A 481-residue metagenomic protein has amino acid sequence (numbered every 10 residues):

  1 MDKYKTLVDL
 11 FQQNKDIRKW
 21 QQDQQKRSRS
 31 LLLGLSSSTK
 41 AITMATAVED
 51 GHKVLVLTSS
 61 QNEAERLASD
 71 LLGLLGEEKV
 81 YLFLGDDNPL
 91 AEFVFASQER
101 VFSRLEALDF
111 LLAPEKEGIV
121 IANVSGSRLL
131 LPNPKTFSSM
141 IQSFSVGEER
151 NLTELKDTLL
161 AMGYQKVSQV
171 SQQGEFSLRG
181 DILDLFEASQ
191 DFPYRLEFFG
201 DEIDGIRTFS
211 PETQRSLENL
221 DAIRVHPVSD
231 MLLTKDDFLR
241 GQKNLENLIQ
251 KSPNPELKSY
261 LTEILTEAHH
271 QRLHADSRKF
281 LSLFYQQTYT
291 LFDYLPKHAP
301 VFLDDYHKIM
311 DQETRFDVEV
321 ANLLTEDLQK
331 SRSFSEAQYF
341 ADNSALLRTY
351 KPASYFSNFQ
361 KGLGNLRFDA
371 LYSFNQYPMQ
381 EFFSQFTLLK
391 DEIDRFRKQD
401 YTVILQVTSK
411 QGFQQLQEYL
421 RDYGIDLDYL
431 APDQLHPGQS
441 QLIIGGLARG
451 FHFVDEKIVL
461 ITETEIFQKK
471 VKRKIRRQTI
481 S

Functional and structural regions predicted by a protein language model:
M1-S481: Conserved beta-alpha structural segments and adjacent helices that either
